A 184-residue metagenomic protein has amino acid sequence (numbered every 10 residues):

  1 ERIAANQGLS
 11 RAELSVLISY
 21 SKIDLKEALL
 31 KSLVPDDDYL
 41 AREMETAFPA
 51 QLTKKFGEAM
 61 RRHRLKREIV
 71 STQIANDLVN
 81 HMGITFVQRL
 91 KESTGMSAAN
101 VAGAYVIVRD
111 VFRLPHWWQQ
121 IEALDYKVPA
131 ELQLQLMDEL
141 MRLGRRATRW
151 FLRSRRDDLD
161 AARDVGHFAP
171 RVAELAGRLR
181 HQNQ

Functional and structural regions predicted by a protein language model:
E1-Q184: Ligand/cofactor-recognition surfaces for anionic moieties
